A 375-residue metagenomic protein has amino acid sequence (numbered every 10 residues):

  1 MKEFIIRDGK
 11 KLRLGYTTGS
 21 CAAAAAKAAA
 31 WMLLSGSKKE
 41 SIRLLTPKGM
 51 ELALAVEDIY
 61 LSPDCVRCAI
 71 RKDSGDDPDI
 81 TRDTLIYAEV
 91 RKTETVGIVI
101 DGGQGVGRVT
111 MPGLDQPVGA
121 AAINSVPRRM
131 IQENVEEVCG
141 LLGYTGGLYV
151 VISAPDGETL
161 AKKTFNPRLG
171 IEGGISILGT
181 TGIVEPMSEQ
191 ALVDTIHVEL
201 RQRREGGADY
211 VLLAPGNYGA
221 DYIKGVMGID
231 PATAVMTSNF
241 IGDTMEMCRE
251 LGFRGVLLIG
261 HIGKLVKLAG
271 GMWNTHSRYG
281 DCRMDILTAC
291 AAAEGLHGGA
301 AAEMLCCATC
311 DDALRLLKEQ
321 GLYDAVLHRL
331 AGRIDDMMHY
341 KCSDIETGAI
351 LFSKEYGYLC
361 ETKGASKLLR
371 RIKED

Functional and structural regions predicted by a protein language model:
M1-K163, P167-L169, G364: Generic N-terminal targeting/processing segments that precede catalytic cores or assembly contacts
M1-T18, M32, G36-K39, G140-L141 (+2 more regions): N-terminal charge/polar-biased segments
E3-I6, R13, L169-I175, T180-E199 (+3 more regions): A structural signal for small-residue-enriched, beta-sheet-centric alpha/beta enzyme cores and oligomeric scaffold folds
L85-Y87, V226-I229, T362-L368: Surface-exposed flexible segments
T159, A220, Y358: Flexible, glycine-rich phosphate/dinucleotide-binding loops and adjacent beta-alpha linkers at cofactor/substrate
